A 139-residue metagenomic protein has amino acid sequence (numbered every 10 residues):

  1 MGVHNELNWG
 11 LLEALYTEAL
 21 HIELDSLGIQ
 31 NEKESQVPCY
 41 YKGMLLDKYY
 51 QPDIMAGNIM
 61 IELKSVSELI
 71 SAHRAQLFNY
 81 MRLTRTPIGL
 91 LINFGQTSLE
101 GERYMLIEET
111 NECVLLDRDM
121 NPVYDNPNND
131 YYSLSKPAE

Functional and structural regions predicted by a protein language model:
M1-Q30, L99, M105-E139: Solvent-exposed, charged helical/coil patches that constitute nucleic-acid or partner-interaction surfaces
N8, N31, P52-S67, Y80: Conserved catalytic cores of phosphodiester-cleaving nucleases, focusing on short active-site segments
Y16, L20, A56, H73-L77: Amphipathic alpha-helical interface surfaces
D25-K42: A short acidic/basic microdomain associated with nuclease active sites
G28, L45-Y50: A short, glycine/Asx- and small/polar-enriched loop/turn that sits immediately N-terminal to a beta-strand
Y50-P52, L99: Change "...and in nucleic-acid phosphodiester-cleaving endonucleases..." to "...and in nucleic-acid processing enzymes
M60, K64-V114: Nucleic-acid nuclease catalytic cores
